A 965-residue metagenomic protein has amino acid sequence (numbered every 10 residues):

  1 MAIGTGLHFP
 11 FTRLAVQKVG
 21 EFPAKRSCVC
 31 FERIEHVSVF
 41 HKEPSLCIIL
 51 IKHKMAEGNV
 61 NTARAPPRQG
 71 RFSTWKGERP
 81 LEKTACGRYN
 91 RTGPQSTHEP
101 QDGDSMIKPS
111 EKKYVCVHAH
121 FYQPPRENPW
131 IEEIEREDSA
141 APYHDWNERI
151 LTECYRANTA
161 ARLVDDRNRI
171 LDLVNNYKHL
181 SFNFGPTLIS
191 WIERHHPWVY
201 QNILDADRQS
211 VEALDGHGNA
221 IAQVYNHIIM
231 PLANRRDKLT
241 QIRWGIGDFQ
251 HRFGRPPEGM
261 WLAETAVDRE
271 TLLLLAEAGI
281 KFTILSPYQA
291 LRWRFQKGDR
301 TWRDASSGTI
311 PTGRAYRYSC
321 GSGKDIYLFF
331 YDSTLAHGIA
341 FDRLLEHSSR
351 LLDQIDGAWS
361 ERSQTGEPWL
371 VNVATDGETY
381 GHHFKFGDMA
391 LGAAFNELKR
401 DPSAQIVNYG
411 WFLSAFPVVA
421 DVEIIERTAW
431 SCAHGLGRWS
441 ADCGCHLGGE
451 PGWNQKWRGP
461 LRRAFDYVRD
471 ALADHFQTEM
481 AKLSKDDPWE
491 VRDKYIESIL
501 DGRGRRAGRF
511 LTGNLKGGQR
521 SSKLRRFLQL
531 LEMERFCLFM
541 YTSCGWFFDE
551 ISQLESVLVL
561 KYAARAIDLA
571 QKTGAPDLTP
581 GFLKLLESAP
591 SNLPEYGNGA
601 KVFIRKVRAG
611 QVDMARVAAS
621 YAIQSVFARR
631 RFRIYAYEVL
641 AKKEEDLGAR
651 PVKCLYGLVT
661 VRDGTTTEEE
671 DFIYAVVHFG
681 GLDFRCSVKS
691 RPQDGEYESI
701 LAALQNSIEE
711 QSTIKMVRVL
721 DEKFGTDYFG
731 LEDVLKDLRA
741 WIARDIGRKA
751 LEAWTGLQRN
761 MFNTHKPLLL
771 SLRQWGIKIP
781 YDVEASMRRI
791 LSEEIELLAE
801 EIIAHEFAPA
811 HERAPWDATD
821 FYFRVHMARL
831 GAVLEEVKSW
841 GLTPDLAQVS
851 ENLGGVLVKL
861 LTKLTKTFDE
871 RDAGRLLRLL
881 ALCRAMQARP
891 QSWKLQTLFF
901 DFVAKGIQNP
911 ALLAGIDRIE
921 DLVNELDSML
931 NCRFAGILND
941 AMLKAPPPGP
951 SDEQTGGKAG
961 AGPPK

Functional and structural regions predicted by a protein language model:
A2-T5, A15, S27: Small-residue helix-boundary/cleavage micro-motifs
E35-H41, S45-I49, K54, Y89 (+2 more regions): Short, positively charged and aromatic/hydrophobic N-terminal segments
I107-D165, T187, T301-V626, R650 (+5 more regions): Active-site and substrate-binding clefts of carbohydrate-active enzymes
K112-A119, Q123-R235, T240-Q241, P256-L262 (+2 more regions): Short, well-structured secondary-structure segments
Q201-N219, R243, R255, A276-C320 (+2 more regions): Acidic, His- and aromatic-enriched active-site or binding-groove loops in soluble protein domains that engage sugars
K238-L262, S319, D356-N372: CE4/NodB-like, metal-dependent polysaccharide N-deacetylase domain that modifies extracellular/periplasmic N-acetylated
W775-G957: Extended alpha-helical scaffold segments
